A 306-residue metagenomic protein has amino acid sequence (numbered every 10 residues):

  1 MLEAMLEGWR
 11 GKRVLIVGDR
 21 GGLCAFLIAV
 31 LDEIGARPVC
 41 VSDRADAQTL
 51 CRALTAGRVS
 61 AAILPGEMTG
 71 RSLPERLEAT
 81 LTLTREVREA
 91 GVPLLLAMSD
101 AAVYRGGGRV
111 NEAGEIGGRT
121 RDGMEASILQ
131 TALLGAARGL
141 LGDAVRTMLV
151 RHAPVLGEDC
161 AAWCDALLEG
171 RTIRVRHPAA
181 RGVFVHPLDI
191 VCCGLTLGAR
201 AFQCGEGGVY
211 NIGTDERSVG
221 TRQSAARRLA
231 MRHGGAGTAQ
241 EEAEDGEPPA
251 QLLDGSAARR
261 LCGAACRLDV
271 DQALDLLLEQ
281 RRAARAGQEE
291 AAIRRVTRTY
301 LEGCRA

Functional and structural regions predicted by a protein language model:
M1-R13, V17, L31, A36 (+1 more regions): Amphipathic terminal alpha-helices
A47-E78, E86: NAD(P)H-binding glycine-rich loop region in Rossmannoid oxidoreductase-like domains and their noncatalytic homologs
L81-D122, M148: Conserved Rossmann-fold NAD(P)-dependent oxidoreductase catalytic core, especially the SDR/UDP-sugar
Y104-G106, V145-A161: Flexible, glycine-rich beta-alpha linker
R119-V150: Active-site Tyr-X1-5-Lys
A161-R174, G182-V209: Alpha-helical substrate-binding/gating segment
P187, G194, V209, A243-A265 (+2 more regions): Conserved C-terminal active-site "lid" loop/helix of NAD(P)H-dependent oxidoreductases that clamps the redox cofactor
C193, L197-E244, G255: Mid/C-terminal beta-alpha module of Rossmann-like enzyme folds, strongest in SDR-family dehydrogenases/epimerases
